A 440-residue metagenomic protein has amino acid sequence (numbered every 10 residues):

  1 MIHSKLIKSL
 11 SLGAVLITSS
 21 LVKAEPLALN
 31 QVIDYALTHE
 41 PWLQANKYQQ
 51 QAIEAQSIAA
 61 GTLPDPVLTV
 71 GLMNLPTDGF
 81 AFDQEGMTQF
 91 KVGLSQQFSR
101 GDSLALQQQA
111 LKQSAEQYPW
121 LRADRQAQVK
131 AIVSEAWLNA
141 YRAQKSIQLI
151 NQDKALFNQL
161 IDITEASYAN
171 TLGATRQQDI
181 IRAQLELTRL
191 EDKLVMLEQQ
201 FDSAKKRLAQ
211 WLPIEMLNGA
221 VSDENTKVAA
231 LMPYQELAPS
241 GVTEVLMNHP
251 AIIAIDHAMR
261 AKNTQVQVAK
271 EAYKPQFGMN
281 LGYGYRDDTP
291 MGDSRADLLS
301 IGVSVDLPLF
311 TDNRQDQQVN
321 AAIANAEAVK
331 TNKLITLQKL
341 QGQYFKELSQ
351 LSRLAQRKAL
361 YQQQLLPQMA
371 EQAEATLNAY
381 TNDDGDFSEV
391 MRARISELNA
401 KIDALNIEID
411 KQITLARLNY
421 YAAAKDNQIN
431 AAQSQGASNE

Functional and structural regions predicted by a protein language model:
M1-L10: Bacterial N-terminal signal peptides that target proteins for export
H3, D403-E440: Acidic, low-complexity, intrinsically disordered peripheral segments
T18-S20: N-terminal signal peptide c-region/cleavage motif recognized by signal peptidases
A24-L72, Q97-F98, L172-Q184, E215-M216 (+5 more regions): Bacterial Sec-pathway N-terminal export signals of envelope proteins
E25-N139, Q177, T188: Short flexible linkers and secondary-structure junctions
Q44, P66-M87, F98-D124, Q144 (+4 more regions): Small/polar (Gly/Ser/Thr/Ala-rich) solvent-exposed segments that form structured loops/beta-strands/short helices used
A45-S57, Y118, R125, V129-I150 (+4 more regions): Amphipathic alpha-helical coiled-coil segments
R125-E244, E347, L354, E397: Periplasmic alpha-helical coiled-coil/stalk elements that build and connect Gram-negative outer-membrane
